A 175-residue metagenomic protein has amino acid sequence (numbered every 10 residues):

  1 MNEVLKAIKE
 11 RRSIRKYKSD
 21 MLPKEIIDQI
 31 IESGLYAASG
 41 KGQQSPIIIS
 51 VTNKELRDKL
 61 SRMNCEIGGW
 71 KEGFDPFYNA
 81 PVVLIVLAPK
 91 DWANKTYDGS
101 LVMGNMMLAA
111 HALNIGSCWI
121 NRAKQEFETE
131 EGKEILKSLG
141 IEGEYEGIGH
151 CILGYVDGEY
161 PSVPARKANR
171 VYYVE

Functional and structural regions predicted by a protein language model:
M1-E175: Acidic, surface-exposed loops and disordered segments
